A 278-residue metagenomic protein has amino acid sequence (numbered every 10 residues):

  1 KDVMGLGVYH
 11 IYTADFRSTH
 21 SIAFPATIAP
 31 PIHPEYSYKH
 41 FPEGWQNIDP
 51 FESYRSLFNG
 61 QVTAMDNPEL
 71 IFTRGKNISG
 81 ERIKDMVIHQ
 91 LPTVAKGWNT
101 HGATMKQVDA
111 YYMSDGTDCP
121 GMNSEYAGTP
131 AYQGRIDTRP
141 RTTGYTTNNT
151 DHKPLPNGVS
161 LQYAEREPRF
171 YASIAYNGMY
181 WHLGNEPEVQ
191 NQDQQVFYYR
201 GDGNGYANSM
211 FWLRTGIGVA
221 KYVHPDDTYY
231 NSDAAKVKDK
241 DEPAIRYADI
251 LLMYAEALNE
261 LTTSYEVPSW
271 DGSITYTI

Functional and structural regions predicted by a protein language model:
K1, Q194-F197, V267-Y276: A solvent-exposed, charged loop/short amphipathic helix patch at secondary-structure junctions
K1-G7, F72-R74, Q162-A175, K221-H224 (+2 more regions): Extended, hydrophobic/aromatic-rich amphipathic alpha-helical segments that build helical scaffolds
K1-R200: An aromatic- and glycine-enriched ligand-binding surface/loop that stacks and positions planar moieties
Q190-Q192, V196-R246: Active-site beta-strand/loop architecture of penicillin-binding DD-peptidases
